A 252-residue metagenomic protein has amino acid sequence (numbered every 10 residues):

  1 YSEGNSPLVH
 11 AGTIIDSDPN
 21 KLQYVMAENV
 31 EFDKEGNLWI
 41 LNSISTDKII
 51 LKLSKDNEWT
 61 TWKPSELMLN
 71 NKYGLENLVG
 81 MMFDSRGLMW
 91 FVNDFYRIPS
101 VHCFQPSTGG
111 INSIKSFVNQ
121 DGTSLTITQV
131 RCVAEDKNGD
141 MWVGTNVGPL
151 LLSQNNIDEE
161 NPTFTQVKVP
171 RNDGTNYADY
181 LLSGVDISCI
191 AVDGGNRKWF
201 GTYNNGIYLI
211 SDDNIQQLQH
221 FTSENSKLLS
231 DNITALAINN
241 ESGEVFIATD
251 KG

Functional and structural regions predicted by a protein language model:
Y1-G252: Carboxylate-rich, polar loop motifs that coordinate divalent cations or form catalytic acidic clusters
